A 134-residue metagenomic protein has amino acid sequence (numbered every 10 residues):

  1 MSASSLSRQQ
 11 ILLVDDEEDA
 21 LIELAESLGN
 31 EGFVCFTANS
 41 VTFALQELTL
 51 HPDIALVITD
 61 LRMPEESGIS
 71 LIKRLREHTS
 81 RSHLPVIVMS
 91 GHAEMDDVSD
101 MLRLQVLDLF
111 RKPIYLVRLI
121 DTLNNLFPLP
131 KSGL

Functional and structural regions predicted by a protein language model:
L21, P64-E65, E94: The feature encodes the CheY-like receiver
I22-N30: Charged docking surfaces used in two-component/phosphorelay signaling
N39-F43, S67-S70: Acidic catalytic/metal-coordinating carboxylates
Q46, I69-S82: Short amphipathic alpha-helix used as the core "switch/output" element in two-component signaling
P52-I58: Active-site beta3 strand of CheY-like receiver
S70, S82, A93-L109, D121: Alpha4 helix (beta4-alpha4-beta5 surface) of REC/receiver domains from two-component response regulators
I114-N124: C-terminal output helix
